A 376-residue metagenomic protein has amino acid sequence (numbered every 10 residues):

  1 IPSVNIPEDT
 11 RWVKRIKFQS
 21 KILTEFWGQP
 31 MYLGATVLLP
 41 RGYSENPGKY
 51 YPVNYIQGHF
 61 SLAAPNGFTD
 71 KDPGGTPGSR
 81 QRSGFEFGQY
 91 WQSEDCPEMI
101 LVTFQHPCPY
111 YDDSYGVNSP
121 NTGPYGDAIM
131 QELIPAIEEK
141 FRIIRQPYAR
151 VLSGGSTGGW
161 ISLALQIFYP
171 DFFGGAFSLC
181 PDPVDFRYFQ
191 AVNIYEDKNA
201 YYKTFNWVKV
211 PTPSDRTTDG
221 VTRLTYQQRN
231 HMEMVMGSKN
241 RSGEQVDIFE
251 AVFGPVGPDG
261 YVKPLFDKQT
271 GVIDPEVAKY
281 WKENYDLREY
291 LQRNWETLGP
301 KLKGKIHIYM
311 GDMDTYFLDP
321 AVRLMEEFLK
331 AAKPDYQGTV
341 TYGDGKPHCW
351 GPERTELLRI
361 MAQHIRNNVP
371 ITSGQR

Functional and structural regions predicted by a protein language model:
I1-R376: Non-catalytic cap/lid and distal C-terminal segments of serine-dependent acyl enzymes
